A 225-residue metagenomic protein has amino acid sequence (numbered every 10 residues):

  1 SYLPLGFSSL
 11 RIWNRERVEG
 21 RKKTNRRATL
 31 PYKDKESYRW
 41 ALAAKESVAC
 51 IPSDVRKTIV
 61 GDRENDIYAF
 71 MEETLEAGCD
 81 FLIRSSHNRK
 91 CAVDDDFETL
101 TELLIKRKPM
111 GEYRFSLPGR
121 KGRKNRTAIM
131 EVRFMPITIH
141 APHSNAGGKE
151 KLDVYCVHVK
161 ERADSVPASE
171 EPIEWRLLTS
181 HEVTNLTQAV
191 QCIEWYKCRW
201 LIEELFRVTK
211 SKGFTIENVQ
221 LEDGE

Functional and structural regions predicted by a protein language model:
S1-E225: Single, function-defining residue in the core of a domain
